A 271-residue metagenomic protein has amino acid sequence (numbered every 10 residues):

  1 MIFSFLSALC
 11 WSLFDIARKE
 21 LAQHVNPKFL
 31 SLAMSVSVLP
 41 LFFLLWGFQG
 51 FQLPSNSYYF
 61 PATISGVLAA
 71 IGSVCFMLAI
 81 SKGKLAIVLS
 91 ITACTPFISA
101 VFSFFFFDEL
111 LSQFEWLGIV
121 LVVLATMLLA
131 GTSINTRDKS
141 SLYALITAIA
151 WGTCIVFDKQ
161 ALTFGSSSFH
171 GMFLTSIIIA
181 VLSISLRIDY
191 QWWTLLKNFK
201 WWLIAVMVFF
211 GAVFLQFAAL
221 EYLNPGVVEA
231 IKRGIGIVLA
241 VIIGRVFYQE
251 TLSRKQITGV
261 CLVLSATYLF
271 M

Functional and structural regions predicted by a protein language model:
M1-F3, G47-Y58, F102-E115, Q160-S166 (+2 more regions): Helix-coil boundary and interhelical linker segments in multi-pass alpha-helical membrane proteins
M1-V67, S73-G83, T132-L145, S176-L223 (+1 more regions): Membrane-interface interhelical linkers
S7, M34, V38, T92-P96 (+3 more regions): Structural signature of transmembrane alpha-helices in multi-pass secondary transporters
L9, L13, I71, I98 (+3 more regions): Residue positions within transmembrane alpha-helices of multi-pass solute transporters
I16, V74, V101, V156 (+2 more regions): Residue-level hotspots within transmembrane alpha-helices of multi-pass secondary transporters
S37-F42, A100-F104, F114-G131, K255-M271: Hydrophobic transmembrane alpha-helices of multi-pass small-molecule transport proteins
I64-A69, M77-T126, M172-I177, N224-V246: Specific alpha-helical transmembrane segments that line the substrate/conduction pathway and gating interfaces
K139-M172: Selected transmembrane alpha-helices and immediately adjacent juxtamembrane segments of polytopic inner-membrane
